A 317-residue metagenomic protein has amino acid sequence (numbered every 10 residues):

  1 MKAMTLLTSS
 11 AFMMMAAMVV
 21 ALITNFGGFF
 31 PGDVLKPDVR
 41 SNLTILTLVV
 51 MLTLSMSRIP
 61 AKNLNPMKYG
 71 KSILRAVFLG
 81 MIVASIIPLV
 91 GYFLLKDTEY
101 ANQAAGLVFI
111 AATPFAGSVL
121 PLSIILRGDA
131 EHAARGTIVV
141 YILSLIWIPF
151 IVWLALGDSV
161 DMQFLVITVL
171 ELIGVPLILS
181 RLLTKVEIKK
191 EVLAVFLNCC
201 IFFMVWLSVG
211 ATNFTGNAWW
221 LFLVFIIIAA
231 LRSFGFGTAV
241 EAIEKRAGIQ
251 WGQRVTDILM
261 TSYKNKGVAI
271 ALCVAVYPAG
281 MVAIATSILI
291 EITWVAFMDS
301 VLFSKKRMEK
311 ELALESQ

Functional and structural regions predicted by a protein language model:
M1-Q317: Alpha-helical transmembrane segments of multi-pass small-molecule/ion transporters
